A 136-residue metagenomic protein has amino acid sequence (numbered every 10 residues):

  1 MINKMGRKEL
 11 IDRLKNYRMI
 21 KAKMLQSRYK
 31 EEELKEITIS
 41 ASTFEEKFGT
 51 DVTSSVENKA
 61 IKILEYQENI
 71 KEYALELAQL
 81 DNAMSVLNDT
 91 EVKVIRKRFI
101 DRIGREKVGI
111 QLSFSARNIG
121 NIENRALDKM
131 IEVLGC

Functional and structural regions predicted by a protein language model:
M1-A83, K107, C136: N-terminal interaction/assembly modules
E76-Q79, A83, L87-E91, I122: N-terminal positioning helix adjacent to the helix-turn-helix/winged-helix DNA-binding module
L87-I103: Short amphipathic alpha helix immediately N-terminal
R98-F99, R105, M130-L134: Residue-level detection of beta-strand scaffold positions
R102-N118: Helix-turn-helix DNA-binding module
S113-C136: DNA-recognition helix of helix-turn-helix
